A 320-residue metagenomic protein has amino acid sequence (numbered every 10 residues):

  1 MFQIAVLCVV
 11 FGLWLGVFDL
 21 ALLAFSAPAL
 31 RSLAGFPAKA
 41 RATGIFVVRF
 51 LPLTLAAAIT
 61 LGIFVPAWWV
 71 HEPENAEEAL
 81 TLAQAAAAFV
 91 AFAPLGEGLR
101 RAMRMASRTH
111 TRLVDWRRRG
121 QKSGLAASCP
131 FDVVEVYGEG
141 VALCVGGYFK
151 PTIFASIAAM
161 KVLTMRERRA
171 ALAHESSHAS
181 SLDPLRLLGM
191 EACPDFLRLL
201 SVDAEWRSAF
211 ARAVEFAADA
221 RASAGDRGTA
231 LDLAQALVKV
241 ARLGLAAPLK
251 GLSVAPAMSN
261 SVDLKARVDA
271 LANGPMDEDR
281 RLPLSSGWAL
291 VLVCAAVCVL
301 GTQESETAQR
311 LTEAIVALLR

Functional and structural regions predicted by a protein language model:
M1-A34, A220: Membrane-anchoring/interfacial helices and their immediately flanking loops in integral membrane proteins
M1-Q3, G16, A88-R108, Q121-G124 (+3 more regions): Cytosolic-facing loops and C-terminal tails of multi-pass membrane proteins
F2, V6, L33, A57-A76 (+3 more regions): Juxtamembrane "helix exit" motif at the C-terminal ends of alpha-helical transmembrane segments in multi-pass membrane
A21-L22, S26-A27, S32, S107-G120 (+3 more regions): Short helix/loop segments within enzyme catalytic domains that coordinate or immediately flank catalytic cofactors
A29-L53, R108-P130: Membrane-interface amphipathic/juxtamembrane segments adjacent to transmembrane helices
G44, A155, A159-M160, R166-P194 (+1 more regions): Active-site recognition of the HExxH zinc-binding catalytic motif
R49-R118: Transmembrane alpha-helices and immediately adjacent membrane-cytoplasm interface residues in multi-pass integral
L125-P151: Catalytic zinc-binding patch centered on the HExxH motif and its immediate surroundings that defines zinc-dependent
